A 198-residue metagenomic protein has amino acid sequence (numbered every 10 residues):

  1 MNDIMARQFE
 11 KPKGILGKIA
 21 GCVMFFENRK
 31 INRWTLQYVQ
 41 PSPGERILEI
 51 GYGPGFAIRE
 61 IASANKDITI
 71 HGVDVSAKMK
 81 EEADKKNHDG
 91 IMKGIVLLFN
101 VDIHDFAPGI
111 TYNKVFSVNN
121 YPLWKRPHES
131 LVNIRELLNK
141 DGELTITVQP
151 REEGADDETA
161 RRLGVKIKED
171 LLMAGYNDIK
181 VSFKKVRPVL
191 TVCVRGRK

Functional and structural regions predicted by a protein language model:
M1-L16: N-terminal, positively charged/glycine-rich alpha-helical extensions of SAM-dependent methyltransferases
F26-E45: Conserved alpha-helix/loop element of class I SAM-dependent methyltransferases that forms part of the SAM/SAH-binding
R46-D105: Class I SAM-dependent methyltransferase SAM/SAH-binding core
H104-V115: A short acidic, Gly/Pro-enriched loop at the edge of an enzyme's catalytic core that lines a small-molecule cofactor
K114-P127: A short SAM/SAH-binding and catalytic strip from SAM-dependent methyltransferases
H128-K140: A short glycine-rich, Lys/Arg-flanked "PGG" loop and its adjoining helix->strand segment in the class I
D141-Q149: Conserved beta-strand signature within the Rossmann-like core of class I S-adenosyl-L-methionine
K185-K198: Core SAM-dependent methyltransferase catalytic element
